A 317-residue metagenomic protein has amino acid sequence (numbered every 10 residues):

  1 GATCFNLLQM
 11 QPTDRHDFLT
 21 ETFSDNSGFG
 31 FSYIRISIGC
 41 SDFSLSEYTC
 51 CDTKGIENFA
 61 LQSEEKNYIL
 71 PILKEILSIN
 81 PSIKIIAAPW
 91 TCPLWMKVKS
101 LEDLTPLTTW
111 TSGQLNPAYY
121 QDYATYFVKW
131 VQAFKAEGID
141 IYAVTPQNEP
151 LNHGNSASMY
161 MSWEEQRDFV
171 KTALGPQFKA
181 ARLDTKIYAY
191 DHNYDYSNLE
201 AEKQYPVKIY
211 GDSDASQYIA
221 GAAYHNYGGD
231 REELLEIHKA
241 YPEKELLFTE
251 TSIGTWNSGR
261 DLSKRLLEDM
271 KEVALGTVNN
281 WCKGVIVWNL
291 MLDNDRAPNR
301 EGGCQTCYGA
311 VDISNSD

Functional and structural regions predicted by a protein language model:
G1-I141, S162, T172: N-terminal catalytic cores of secreted or lumenal carbohydrate-active enzymes
I85-A87, T125-A143, P150-D317: Substrate-binding and catalytic surfaces of secreted/luminal carbohydrate-active proteins
